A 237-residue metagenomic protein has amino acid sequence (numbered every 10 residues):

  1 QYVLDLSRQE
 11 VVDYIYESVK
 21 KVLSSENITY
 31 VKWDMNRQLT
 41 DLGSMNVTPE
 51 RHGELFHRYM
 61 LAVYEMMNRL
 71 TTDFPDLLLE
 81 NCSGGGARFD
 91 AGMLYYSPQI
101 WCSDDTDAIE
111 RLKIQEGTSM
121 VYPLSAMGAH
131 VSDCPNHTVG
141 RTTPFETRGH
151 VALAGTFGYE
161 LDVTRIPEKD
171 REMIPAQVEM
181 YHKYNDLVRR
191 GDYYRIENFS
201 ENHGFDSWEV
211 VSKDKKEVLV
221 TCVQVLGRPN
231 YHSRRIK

Functional and structural regions predicted by a protein language model:
Q1, I28-H57, G85-Y95: Active-site-proximal loop/short-helix segments that contain or immediately flank catalytic acid/base residue(s)
Q1-D13, H57-T164: Glycan-recognition surfaces
S7-D34, L70: An active-site-proximal structural segment forming one wall of the substrate-binding cleft that immediately precedes
N27-T29, F74-L77, K215-K216: Short, well-ordered coil/turn segments that N-cap beta-strands
K32-D34, E80-C82, T221: A cross-family glycoside hydrolase active-site/sugar-binding cleft signature
Q38, N81-D90, P167-R171, Y194-N202: A glycine-rich phosphate-binding loop feature that marks nucleotide/adenosyl-phosphate handling sites
P144-N198: Catalytic cores of secreted or luminal carbohydrate-active enzymes
F199-K237: Carbohydrate-binding surface patches
